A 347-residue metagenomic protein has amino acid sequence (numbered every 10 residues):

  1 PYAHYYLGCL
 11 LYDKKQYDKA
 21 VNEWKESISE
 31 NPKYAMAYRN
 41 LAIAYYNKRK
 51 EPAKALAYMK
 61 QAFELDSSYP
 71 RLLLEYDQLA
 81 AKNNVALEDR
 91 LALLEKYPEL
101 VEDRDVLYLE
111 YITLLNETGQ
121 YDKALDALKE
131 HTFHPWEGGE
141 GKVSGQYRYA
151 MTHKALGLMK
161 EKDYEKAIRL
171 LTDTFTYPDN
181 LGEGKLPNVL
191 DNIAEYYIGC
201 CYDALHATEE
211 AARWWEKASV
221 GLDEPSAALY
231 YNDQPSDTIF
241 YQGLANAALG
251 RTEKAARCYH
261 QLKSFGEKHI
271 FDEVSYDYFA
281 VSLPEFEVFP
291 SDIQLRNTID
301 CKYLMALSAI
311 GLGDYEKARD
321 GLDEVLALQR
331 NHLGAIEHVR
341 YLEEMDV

Functional and structural regions predicted by a protein language model:
C9, I43-A44, Q78, T113 (+5 more regions): Residue-level recognition of tetratricopeptide repeat
E26-S27, Q61-A62, K96-Y97, H131 (+4 more regions): Canonical positions in the second alpha-helix
E30, L65, E99-L100, H134 (+4 more regions): Structural marker of alpha-solenoid helical repeat scaffolds
Y34, Y69, R104, L181 (+5 more regions): Residue-level recognition of tetratricopeptide repeat
